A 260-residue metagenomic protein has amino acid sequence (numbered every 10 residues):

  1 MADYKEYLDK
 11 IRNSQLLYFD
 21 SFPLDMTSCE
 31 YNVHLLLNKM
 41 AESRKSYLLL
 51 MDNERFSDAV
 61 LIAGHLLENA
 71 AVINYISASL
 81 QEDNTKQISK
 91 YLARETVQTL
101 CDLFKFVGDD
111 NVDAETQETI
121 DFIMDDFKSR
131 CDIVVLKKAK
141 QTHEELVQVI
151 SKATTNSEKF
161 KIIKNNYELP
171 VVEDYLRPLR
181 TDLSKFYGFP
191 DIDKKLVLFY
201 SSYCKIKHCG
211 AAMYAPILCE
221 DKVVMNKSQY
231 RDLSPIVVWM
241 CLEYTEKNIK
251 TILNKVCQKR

Functional and structural regions predicted by a protein language model:
M1-Y31, R94-W239, Y244-R260: Secondary-shell segments that build the walls of catalytic and ion/ligand-binding clefts
S21-S79: Long, hydrophobic/aromatic-enriched structural stretches that serve as scaffold segments
D58, S77, N84-T85, Y214 (+1 more regions): Residue-level signal for alpha-helical context at structural boundaries
A63-G64, A70-D110: Internal, hydrophobic cores of structured domains that mediate oligomerization or house catalytic pockets within large
